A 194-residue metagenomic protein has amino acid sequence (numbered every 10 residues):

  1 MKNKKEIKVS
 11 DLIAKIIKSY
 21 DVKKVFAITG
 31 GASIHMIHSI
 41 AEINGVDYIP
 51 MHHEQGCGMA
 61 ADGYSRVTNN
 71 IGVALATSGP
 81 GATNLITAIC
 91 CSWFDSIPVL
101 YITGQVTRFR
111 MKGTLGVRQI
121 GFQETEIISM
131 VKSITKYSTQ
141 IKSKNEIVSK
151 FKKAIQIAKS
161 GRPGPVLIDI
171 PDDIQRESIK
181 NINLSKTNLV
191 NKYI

Functional and structural regions predicted by a protein language model:
K2-I194: N-terminal alpha/beta PP-like core and its mobile active-site loop of ThDP/TPP-dependent enzymes
